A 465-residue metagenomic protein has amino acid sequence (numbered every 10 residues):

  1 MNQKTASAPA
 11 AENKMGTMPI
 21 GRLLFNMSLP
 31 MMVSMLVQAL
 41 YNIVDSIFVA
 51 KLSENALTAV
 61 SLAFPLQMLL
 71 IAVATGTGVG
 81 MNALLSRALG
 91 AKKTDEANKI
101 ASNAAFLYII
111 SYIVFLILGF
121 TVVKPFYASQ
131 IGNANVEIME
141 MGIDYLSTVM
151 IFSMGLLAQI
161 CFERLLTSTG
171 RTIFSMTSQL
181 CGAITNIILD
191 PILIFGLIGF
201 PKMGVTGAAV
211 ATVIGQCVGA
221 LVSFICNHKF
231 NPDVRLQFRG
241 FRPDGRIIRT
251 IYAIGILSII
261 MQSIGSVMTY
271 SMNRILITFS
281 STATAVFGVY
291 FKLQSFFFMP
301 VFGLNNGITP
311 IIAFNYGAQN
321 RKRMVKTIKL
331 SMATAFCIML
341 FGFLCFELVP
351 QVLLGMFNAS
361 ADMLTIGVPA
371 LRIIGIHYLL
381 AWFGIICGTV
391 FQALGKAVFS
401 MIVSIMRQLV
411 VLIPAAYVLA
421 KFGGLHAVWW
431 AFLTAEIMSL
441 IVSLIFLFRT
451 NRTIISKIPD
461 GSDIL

Functional and structural regions predicted by a protein language model:
M1-S28, L85-M154, P201-I256, I312-H377 (+1 more regions): Short alpha-helical transmembrane segments in multi-pass integral membrane proteins
T17, G21-L40, V44, L66-V73 (+8 more regions): Residue-level signal for short hydrophobic patches within transmembrane helices of multi-pass membrane transporters
N26, F48-M68, E137-M141, V205-T206 (+5 more regions): Interfacial/gating helices of multi-pass transporter permease domains
N26-D45, T148, G182, G215-G219 (+4 more regions): Transmembrane helical elements of multi-pass membrane transporters/channels
L36, L40-T58, Y127-V136, I192-M203 (+5 more regions): Helix-terminus/linker motif at the lipid-water interface of multi-pass membrane proteins
L57-I117, L156-S175, V286-L344, L348-P350 (+1 more regions): Small-residue-rich hydrophobic transmembrane alpha-helices
L69-A72, L116, N186-P191, A220-F224 (+4 more regions): Hydrophobic transmembrane alpha-helices of multi-pass small-molecule transporters
G78, V149-T167, S175-A183, A208-S223 (+4 more regions): Short runs within selected transmembrane alpha-helices of multi-pass transporters and secretion channels
